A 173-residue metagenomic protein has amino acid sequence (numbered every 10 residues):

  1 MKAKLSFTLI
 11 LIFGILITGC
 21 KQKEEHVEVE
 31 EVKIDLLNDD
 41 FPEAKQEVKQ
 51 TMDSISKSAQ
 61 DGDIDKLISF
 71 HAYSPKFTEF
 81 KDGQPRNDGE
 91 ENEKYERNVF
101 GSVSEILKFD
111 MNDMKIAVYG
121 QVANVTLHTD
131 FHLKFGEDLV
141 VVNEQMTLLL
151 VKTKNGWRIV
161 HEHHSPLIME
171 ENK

Functional and structural regions predicted by a protein language model:
M1-V29: Bacterial Sec-dependent N-terminal signal peptides
C20-F70: Short, low-complexity N-terminal intrinsically disordered segments enriched in polar/charged residues
K21-E28, N143-K173: Short beta-strand edge/turn micro-motifs at domain boundaries
I55, L67-I68, K76-F77, N92 (+2 more regions): Hydrophobic pocket/interface hotspot
H71-A72, K81-G83, L127-F131, H163: A mature extracytoplasmic/lumenal domain signature
K76-N87, G101-V103: A short gly/proline-enriched turn/hairpin at secondary-structure junctions
E93-G136: Surface-exposed, charged secondary-structure patches
